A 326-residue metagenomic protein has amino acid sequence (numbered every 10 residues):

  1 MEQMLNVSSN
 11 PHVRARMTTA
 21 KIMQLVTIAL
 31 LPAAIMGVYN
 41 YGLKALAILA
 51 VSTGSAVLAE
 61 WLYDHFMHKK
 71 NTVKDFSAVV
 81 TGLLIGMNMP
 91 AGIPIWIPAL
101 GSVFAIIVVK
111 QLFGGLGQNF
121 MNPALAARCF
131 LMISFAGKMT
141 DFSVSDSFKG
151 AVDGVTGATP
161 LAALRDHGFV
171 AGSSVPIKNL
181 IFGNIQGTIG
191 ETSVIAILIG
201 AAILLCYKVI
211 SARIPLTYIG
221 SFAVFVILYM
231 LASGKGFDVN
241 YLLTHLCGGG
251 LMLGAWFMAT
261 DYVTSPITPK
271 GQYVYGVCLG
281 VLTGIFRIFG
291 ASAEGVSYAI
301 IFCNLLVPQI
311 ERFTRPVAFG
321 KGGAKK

Functional and structural regions predicted by a protein language model:
M1-I22, I288-K326: Cytosolic-side transmembrane-helix boundaries in multi-pass membrane proteins
M1-V57, G323: N-terminal signal-anchor module of multipass membrane proteins
N10, L58-K70, I106-G117, I199-V209 (+1 more regions): C-terminal ends of transmembrane helices
L25-A33, I48-E60, S77-G82, G86 (+14 more regions): Alpha-helical transmembrane segments in multi-pass membrane proteins
G42-S55, G92-G101, N184-V194, V239-L251: Structural signature of hydrophobic alpha-helical transmembrane segments
S77-G150: A generic, well-ordered mixed alpha/beta core segment in the N-terminal half of proteins
Q118-L198: Long hydrophobic alpha-helical segments that form multi-pass transmembrane helix bundles in integral membrane proteins
F120-A124, L242-G249, Q272, G290-C303: Loop-to-transmembrane alpha-helix initiation sites
